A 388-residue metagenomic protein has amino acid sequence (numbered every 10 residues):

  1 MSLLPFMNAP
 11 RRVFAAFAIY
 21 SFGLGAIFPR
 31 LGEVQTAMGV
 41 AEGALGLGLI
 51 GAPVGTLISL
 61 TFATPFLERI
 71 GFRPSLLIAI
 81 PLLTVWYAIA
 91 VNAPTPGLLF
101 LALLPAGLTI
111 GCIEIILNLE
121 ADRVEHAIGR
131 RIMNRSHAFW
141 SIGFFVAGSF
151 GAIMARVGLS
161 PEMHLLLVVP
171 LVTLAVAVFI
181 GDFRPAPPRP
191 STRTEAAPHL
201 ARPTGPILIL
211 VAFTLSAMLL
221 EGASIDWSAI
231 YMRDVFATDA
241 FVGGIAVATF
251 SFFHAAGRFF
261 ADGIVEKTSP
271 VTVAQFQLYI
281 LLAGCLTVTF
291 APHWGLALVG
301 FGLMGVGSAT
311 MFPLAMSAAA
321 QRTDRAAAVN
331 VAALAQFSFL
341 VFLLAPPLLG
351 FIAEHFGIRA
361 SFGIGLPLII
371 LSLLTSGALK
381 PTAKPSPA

Functional and structural regions predicted by a protein language model:
P29-G43, D226-V242: Short amphipathic helix-loop junctions that connect adjacent transmembrane helices in Major Facilitator Superfamily/SLC
V34-Q35, F66-L67, I153-G158, M232-R233 (+3 more regions): Interfacial helix-cap and linker-helix signal at transmembrane-aqueous boundaries of multi-pass secondary transporters
G39, G71, N92-G97, A237 (+3 more regions): Helix-breaking motifs and short loop linkers at transmembrane-helix boundaries and internal kinks in secondary membrane
I58-G97: Conserved MFS/SLC helix-loop-helix module at the cytosolic interface between two early adjacent transmembrane helices
S59-F72, A155, G257-P270, A353-E354: Helix-to-loop junctions at the C-terminal end of transmembrane segments in multipass secondary transporters
P74-A88, T272-T287: Structural signature of the two symmetry-related core transmembrane helices
L98, A127, R135-R184: Helix-loop-helix hairpin linking two adjacent transmembrane segments in secondary transporters
L104-F139: Cytoplasmic helix-loop-helix junction between adjacent transmembrane helices in 12-TM secondary transporters
